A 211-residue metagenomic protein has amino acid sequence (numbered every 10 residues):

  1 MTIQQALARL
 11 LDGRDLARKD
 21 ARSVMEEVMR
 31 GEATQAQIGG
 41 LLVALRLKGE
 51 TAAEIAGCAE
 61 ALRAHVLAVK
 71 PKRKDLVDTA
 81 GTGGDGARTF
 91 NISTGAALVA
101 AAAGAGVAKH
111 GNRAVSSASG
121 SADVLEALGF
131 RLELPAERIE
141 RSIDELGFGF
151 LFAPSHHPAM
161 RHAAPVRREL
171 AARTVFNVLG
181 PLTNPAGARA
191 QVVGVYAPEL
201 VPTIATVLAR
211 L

Functional and structural regions predicted by a protein language model:
M1-R88, A103: Acidic, glycine/proline-rich low-complexity segments that act as flexible tails and inter-domain linkers
R9, D15-L16, A64-L67, T89-F90 (+3 more regions): Glycine-rich anion-binding loops and their surrounding alpha/beta cores
A36, S117-A122: Short, conserved phosphate-binding/catalytic loop or strand-edge motifs used in phosphoryl-/nucleotidyl-transfer
L45, C58, A96-G104, S121-V124 (+1 more regions): Buried hydrophobic packing segments
R46, N112-R113, A188-V192: Conserved short-loop catalytic and cofactor-binding motifs
R46, R63, A80, S117-S119 (+2 more regions): Short secondary-structure boundary/hinge segments and terminal tails
D75-S119, V175-N184: Glycine/serine-rich anion-binding loops at beta->alpha junctions that coordinate negatively charged ligand groups
